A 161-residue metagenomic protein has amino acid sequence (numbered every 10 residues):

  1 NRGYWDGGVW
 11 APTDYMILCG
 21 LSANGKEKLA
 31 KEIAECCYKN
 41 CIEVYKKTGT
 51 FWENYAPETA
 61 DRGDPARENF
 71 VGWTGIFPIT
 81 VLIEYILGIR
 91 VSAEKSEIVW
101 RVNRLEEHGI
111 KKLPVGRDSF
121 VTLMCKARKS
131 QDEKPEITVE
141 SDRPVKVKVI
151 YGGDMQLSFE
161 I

Functional and structural regions predicted by a protein language model:
G3-G116, M124-S130: C-terminal capping/lid segments that line or modulate ligand- or cofactor-binding pockets
K112-F120, M124-I161: C-terminal beta-sandwich/jelly-roll accessory domains of carbohydrate-active enzymes
